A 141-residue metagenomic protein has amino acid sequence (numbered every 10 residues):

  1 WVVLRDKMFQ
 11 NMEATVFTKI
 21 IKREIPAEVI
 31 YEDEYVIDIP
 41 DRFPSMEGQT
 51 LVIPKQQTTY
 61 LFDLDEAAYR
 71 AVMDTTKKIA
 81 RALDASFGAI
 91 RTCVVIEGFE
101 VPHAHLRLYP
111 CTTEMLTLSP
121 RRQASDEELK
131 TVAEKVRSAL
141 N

Functional and structural regions predicted by a protein language model:
L4, M8-N141: HIT superfamily nucleotide-processing domains
